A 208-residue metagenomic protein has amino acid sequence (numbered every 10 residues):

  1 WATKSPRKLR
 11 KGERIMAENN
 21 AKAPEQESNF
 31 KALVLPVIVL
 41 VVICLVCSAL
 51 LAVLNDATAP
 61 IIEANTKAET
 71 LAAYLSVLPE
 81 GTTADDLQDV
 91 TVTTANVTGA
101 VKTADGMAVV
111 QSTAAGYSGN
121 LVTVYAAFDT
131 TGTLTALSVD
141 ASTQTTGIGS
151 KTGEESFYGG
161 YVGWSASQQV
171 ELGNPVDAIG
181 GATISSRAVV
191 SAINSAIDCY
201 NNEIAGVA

Functional and structural regions predicted by a protein language model:
W1-I15: Short, Lys/Arg-enriched N-terminal segments with co-localized hydrophobic residues within the first ~10-30 amino acids
A17-A208: Flexible, solvent-exposed loop/hinge segments and secondary-structure transition points
